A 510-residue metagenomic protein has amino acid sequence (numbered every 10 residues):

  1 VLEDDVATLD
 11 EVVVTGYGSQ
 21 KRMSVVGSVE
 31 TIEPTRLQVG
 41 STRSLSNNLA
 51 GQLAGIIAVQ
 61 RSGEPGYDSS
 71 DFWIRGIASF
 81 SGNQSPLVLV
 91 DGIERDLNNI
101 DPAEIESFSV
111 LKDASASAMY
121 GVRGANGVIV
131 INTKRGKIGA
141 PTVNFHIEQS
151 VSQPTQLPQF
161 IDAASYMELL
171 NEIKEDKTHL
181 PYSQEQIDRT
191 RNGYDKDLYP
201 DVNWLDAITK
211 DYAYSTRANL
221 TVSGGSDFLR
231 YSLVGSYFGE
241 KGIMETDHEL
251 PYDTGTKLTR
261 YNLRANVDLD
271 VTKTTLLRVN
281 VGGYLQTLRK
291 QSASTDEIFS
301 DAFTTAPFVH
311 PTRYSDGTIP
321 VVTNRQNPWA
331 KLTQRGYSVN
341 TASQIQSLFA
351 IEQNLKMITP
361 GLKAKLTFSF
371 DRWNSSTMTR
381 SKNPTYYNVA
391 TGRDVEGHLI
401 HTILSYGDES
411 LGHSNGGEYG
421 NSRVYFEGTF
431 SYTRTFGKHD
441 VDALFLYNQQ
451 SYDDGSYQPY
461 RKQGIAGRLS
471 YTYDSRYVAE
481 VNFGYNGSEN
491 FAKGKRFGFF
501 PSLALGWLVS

Functional and structural regions predicted by a protein language model:
V1-L263, L277: Short, small/polar-rich motifs associated with maturation and membrane association, primarily at protein termini
T133, F145, L220-S226, A265-L269 (+4 more regions): Residues on the lipid-exposed face of transmembrane beta-strands in outer-membrane beta-barrel proteins
G136-P141, D227-F228, I243, T274 (+5 more regions): Short loop/turn motifs that connect adjacent beta-strands in outer-membrane beta-barrel proteins
F145-V151, G235-Y237, V279-L285, L366-R372 (+3 more regions): Transmembrane beta-barrel strands of outer-membrane/channel proteins
P154-Q156, K196-S236, E240-M244, T254-K331 (+5 more regions): Flexible loop and strand-edge segments within Gram-negative outer membrane beta-barrel domains
L157-L205, T304-T333, R380-Y425: Flexible glycine-rich, low-complexity coil/linker segments exposed to the extracellular/periplasmic environment
F160-Y166, E249-T254, S294-T304, R380-A390 (+3 more regions): Flexible, surface-exposed loop regions and adjacent strand-edge segments of Gram-negative outer-membrane beta-barrel
D270-T272, N415-Y425, T433-S510: Structural signature of Gram-negative outer-membrane beta-barrels, strongest in the C-terminal barrel of TonB-dependent
